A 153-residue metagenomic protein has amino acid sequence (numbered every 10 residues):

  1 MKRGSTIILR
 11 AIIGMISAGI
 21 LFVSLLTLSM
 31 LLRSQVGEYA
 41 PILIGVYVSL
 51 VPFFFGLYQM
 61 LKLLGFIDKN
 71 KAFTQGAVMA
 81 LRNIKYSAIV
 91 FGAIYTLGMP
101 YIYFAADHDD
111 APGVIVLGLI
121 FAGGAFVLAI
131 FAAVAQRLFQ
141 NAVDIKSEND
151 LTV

Functional and structural regions predicted by a protein language model:
M1-I44: N-terminal signal-anchor transmembrane alpha-helix
I12-M15, A80, I84-F91, T152: Loop-to-transmembrane-helix entry motif
I16-V23, G56, I89-M99: Hydrophobic alpha-helical transmembrane segments of multi-pass integral membrane proteins
V36-I42, D110-L119: Non-cytosolic membrane-interface motifs at loop->transmembrane helix junctions
G56-A77: Membrane-helix interface/capping segments
F73-R82, K146-V153: Membrane-cytosol interface motif
G92-P112: Alpha-helical transmembrane segments and their membrane-interface junctions in multi-pass membrane proteins
V116-S147: Alpha-helical transmembrane segments and their immediate juxtamembrane interface regions
